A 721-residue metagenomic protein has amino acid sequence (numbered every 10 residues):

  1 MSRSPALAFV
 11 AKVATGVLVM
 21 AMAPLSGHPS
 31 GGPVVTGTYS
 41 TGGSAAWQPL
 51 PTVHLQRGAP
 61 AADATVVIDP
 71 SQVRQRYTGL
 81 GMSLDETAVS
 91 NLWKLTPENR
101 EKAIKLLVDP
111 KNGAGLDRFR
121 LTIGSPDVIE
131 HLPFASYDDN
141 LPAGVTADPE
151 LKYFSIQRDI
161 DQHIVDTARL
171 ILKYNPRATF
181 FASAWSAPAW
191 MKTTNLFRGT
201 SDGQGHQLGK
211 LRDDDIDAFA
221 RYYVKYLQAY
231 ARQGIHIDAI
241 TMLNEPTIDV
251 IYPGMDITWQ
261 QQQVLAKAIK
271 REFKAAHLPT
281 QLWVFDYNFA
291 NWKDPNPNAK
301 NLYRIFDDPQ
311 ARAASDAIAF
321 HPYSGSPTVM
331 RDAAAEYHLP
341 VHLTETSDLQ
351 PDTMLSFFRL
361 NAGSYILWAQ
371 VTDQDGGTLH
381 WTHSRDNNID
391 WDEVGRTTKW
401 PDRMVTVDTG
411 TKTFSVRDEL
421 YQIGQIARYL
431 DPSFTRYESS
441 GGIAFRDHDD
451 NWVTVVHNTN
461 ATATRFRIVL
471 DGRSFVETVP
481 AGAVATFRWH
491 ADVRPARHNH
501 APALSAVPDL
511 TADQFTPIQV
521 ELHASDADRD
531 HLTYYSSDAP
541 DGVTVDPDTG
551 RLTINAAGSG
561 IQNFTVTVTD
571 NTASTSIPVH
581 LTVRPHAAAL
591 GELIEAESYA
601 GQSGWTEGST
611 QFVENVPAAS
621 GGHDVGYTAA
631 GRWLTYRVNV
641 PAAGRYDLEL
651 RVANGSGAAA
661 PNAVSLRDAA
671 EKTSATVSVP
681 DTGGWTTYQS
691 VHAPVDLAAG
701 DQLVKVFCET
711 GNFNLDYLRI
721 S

Functional and structural regions predicted by a protein language model:
Y39-H54, V456-H500: C-terminal beta-sandwich/jelly-roll accessory domains of carbohydrate-active enzymes
S44-I237, K267: N-terminal catalytic cores of secreted or lumenal carbohydrate-active enzymes
A218-A239, P246-D348: Active-site neighborhood of glycoside hydrolase catalytic domains
L343-L420: Aromatic/acidic polysaccharide-binding cleft in carbohydrate-active enzymes
R428-Y429, T435-D471, G482, R637-V638 (+2 more regions): Carbohydrate-binding surface patches
N499-A503, G550, Y599: Proline-centered linker/hinge motifs at extracellular inter-domain junctions
D513-P517, G542-P547, T553, I561 (+2 more regions): Extracytoplasmic
L522-D528, V568-D570, N654: Extracellular acidic, Ser/Thr/Pro-rich low-complexity tracts
